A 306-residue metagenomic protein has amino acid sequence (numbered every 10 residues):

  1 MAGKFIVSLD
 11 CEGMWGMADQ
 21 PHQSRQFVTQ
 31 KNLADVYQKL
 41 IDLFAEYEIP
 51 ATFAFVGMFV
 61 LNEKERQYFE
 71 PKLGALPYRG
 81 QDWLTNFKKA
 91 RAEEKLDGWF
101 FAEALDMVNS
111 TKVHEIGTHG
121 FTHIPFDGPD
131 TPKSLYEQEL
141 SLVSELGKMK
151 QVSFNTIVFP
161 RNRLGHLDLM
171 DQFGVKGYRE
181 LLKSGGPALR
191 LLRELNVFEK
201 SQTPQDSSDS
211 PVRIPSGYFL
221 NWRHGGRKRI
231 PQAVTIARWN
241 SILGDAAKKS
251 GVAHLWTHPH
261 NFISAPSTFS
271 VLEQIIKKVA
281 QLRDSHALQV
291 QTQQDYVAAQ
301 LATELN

Functional and structural regions predicted by a protein language model:
M1-T156, R161-V212, Q232-L255, I263-N306: Catalytic alpha-helical scaffold of carbohydrate-active enzymes acting on polysaccharides/glycoconjugates
P211-K228, T257-N261: Active-site clefts of carbohydrate-active enzymes
